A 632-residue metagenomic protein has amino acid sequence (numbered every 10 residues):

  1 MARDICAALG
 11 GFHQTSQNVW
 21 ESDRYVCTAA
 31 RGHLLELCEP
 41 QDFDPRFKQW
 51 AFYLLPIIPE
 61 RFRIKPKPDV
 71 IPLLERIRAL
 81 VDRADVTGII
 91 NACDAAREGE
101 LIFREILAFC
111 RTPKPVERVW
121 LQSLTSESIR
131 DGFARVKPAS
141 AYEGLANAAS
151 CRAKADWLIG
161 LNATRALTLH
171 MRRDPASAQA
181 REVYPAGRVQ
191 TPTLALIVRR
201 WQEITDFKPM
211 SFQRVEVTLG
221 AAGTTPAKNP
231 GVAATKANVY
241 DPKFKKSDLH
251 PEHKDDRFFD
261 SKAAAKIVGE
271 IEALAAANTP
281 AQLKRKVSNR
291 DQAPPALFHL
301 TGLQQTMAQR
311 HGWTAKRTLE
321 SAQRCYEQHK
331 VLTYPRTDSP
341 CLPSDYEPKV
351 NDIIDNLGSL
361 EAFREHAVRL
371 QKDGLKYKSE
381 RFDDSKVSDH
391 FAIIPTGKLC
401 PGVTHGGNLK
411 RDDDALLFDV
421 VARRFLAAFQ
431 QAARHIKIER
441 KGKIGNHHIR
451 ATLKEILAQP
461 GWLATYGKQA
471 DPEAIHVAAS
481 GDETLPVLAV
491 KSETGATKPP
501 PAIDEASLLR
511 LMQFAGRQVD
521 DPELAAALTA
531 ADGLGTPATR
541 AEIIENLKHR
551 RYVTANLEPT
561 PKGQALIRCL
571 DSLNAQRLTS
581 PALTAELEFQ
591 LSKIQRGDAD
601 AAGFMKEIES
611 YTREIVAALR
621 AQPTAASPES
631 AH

Functional and structural regions predicted by a protein language model:
M1-L161, K245-H250, K254-F258, K262-A265 (+1 more regions): Intrinsically disordered, low-complexity regulatory segments
S16, V70, V81, F109 (+9 more regions): Basic, low-complexity terminal or inter-domain segments flanking catalytic cores
F62, E75, R83-A84, L124-L219 (+2 more regions): C-terminal or mid-to-C-terminal helical accessory/interaction module adjacent to the motor/catalytic core
I90-A95, R181-V183, V287-A296, Q305-W313 (+2 more regions): Conserved short loop/turn motifs at secondary-structure junctions
D174-P175, Q179-P185, L196-A264, R310 (+1 more regions): C-terminal helical "lid" subdomain and adjoining coupling/linker elements of P-loop NTPases
F207-V232, A237, A277-S321, D504 (+1 more regions): C-terminal accessory/connector segments of nucleic-acid motor ATPases
D248-A296: Metal- or metallocofactor-binding catalytic centers and their adjacent structured scaffolds across diverse enzyme
